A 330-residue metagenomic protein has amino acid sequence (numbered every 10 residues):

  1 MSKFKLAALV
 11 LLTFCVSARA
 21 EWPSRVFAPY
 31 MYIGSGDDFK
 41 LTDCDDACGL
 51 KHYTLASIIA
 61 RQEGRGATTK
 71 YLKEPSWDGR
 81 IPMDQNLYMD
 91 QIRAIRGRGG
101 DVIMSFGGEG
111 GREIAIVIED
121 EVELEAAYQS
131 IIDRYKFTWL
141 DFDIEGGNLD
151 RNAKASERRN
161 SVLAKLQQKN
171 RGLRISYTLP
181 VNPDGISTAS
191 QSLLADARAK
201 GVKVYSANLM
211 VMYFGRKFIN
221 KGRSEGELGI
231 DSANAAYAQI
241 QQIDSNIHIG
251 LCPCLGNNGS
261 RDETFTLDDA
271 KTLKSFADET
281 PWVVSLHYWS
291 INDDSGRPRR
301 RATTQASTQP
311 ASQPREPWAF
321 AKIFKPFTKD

Functional and structural regions predicted by a protein language model:
S2-L9: Sec-dependent signal peptide recognition, specifically the positively charged N-region followed immediately by
V10-C15: N-terminal export/membrane-targeting signals
V16-A20: Sec/Tat signal peptide C-region and signal peptidase I cleavage site
E21-G250, L255-D269, N292, G296-K329: Chitinase-like catalytic core of GlcNAc-active glycosidases
T264-S285: Short, low-complexity, polybasic intrinsically disordered segments
L286, I291: Glycine-rich phosphate-binding active-site loops on the catalytic face of alpha/beta enzymes
